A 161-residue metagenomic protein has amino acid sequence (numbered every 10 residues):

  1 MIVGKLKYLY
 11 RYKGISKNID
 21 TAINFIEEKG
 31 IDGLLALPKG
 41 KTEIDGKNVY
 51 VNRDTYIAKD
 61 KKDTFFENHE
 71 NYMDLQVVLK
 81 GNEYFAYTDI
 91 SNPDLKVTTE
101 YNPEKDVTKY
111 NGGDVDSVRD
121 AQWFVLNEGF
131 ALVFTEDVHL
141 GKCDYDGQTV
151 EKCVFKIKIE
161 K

Functional and structural regions predicted by a protein language model:
M1-Y50, N68: A short, N-terminal "cap"/entry segment at the start of jelly-roll beta-barrel domains of the cupin/DSBH fold
L9-Y12, D20-I26, L95-G113: Compositionally biased, non-globular sequence tracts
G46, K62-M73, P93-T99, P103 (+1 more regions): A short beta-loop-beta micro-motif enriched in histidine and acidic residues
V51-H69, L79-L95, T135: Conserved short histidine dyad/triad with adjacent acidic residue
N71-E83, D89-S91, E100-D114, V125 (+1 more regions): Short, conserved beta-strand element in jelly-roll/cupin
S117, A121-Q122: Well-ordered alpha/beta subsegment
W123-K142: Conserved metal-binding segment of the jelly-roll/cupin
F130-L132, G147-K161: A short hydrophobic beta-strand segment most commonly corresponding to one strand of the jelly-roll/cupin
